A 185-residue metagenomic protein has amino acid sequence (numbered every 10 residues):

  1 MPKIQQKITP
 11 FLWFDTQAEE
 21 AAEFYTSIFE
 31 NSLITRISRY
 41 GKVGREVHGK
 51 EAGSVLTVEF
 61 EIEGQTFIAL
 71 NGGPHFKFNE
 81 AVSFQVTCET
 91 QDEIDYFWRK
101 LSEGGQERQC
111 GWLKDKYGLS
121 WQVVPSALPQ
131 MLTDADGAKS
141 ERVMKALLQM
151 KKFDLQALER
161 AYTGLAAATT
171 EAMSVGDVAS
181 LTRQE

Functional and structural regions predicted by a protein language model:
M1-Q5, T35, E61, I68-F76 (+1 more regions): Vicinal oxygen chelate
P2, L12-G64: Core segments of cupin and vicinal oxygen chelate
Q6, S54-L56, E80, Y117: Residues that flank catalytic or metal-binding motifs in active/ligand-binding sites
Q6-K7, K42, V82-S83: A short, structure-level motif marking secondary-structure boundaries and short turns
T9, V55, R108-C110: Short loop/turn microsegments at loop-to-beta-strand junctions
P10-W13, S83-E89: Short, well-ordered beta-strand elements within core beta-sheets of diverse protein domains
